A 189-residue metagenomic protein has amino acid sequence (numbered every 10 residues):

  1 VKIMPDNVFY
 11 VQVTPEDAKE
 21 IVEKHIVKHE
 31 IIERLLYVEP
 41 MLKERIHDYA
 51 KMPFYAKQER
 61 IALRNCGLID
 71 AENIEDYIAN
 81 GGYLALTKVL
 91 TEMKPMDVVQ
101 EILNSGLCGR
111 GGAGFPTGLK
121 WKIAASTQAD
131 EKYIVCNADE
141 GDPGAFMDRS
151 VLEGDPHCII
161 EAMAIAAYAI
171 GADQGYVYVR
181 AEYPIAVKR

Functional and structural regions predicted by a protein language model:
V1-R189: Feature of Fe-S/electron-transfer and energy-metabolism proteins that preferentially highlights extended coupling
